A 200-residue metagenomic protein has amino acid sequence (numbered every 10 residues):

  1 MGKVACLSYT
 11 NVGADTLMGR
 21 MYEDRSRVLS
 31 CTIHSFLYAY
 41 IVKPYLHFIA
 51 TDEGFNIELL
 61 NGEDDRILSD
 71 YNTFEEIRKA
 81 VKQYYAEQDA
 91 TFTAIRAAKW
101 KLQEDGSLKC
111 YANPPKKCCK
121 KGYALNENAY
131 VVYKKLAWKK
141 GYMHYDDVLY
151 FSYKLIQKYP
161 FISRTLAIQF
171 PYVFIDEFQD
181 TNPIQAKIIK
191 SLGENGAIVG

Functional and structural regions predicted by a protein language model:
M1-F48: P-loop NTPase Walker
A5, R27, L166, P171-Y172 (+1 more regions): The start of beta-strands in P-loop NTPase/AAA+ ATPase cores
A14-D15, N182-A186: Short, well-ordered alpha-helical microsegments
Y22, A167, G193-E194: Short conserved AdoMet
P44-N72: DNA-processing P-loop NTPase/helicase core
F74-F174, I184-I188: Accessory N-terminal region flanking or inserted into the helicase ATPase core in nucleic-acid motor proteins
E177: Catalytic glutamate of the conserved HExxH
I188-G200: Conserved RecA-like helicase ATPase core segment that couples NTP binding/hydrolysis to strand translocation
